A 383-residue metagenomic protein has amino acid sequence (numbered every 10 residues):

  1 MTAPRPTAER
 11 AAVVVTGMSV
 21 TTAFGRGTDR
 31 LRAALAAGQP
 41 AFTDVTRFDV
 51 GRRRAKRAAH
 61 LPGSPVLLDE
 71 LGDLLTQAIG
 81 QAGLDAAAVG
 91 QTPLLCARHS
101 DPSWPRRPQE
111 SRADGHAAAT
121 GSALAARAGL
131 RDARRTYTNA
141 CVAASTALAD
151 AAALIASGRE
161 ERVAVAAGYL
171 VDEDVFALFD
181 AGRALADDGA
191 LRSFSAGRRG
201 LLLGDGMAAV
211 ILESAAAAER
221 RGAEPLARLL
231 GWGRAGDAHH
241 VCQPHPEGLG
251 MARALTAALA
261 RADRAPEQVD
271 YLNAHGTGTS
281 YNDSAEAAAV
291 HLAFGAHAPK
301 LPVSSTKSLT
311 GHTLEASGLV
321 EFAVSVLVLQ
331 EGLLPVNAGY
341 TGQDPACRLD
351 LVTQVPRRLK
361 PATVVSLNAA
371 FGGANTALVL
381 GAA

Functional and structural regions predicted by a protein language model:
T2-T7, F24-P105, A254-P266: Conserved active-site "lid/cap" helical segment
T7-R10, F42-E70, D101-D150, R159 (+3 more regions): Conserved catalytic cysteine-centered active-site region of acyl-thioester-dependent Claisen-condensing enzymes
A11-T22, T28-D29, A33-R57, A190-A262 (+2 more regions): Condensing-enzyme catalytic core mediating Claisen C-C bond formation in acyl metabolism
A12, S19, S64, C96 (+8 more regions): Cysteine-centered functional microenvironments
V15-G17, L35, L94, L124 (+9 more regions): Conserved small-residue
A128, R135-A167, L203-A223, H312-L334 (+2 more regions): Active-site-proximal alpha-helical scaffold in enzymes
R159-A181, D187-L191, R198, W232-P246 (+2 more regions): Acyl-CoA/ACP chain-elongation machinery
P246, M251-Y271, G276-K300: A glycine- and small/hydrophobic-rich beta-loop-beta segment that serves as a flexible "lid/hinge" or phosphate-binding
